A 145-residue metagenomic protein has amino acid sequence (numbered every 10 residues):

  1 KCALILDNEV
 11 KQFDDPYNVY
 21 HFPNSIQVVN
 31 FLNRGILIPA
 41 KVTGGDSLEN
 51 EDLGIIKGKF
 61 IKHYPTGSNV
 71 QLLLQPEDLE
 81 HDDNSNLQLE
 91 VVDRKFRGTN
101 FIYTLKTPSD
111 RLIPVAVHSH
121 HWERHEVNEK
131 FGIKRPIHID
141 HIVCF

Functional and structural regions predicted by a protein language model:
K1-G54: Internal alpha/beta loop-helix hairpins
G35-L37, D46-F145: Non-catalytic connector elements of ABC transporters
